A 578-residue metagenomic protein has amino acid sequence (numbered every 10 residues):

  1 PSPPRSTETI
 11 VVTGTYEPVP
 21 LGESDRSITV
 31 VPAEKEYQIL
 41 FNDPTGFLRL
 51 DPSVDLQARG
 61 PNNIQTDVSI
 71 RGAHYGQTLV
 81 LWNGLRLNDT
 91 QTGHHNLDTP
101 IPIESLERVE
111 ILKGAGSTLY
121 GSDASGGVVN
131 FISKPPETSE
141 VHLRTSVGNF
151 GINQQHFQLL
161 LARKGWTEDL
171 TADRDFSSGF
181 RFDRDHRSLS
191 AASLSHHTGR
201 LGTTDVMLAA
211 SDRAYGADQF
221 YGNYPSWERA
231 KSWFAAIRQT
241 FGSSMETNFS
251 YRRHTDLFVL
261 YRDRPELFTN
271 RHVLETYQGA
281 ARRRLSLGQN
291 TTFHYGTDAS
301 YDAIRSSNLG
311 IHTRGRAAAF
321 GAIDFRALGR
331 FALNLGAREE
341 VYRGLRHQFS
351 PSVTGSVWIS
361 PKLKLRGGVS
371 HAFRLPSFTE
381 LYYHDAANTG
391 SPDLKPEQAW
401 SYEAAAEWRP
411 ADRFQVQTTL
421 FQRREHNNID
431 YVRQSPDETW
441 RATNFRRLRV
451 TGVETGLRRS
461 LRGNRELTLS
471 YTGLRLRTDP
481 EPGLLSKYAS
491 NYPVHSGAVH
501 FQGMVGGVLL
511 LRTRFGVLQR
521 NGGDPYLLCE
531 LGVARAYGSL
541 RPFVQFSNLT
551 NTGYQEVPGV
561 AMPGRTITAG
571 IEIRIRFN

Functional and structural regions predicted by a protein language model:
E8-P44, D67, Y75: N-terminal periplasmic "start-of-domain" segments of outer-membrane beta-barrel proteins
T45, R49-L85, D89, E107: Extracytoplasmic beta-strand/coil segments of soluble accessory domains associated with Gram-negative outer-membrane
R86-K113, F131-K134: Short acidic/polar hinge/loop motifs at secondary-structure boundaries that mediate gating or recognition
G116, V128, S133-L161, T171-A172 (+1 more regions): Short strand-turn segments of transmembrane beta-barrel domains in outer membranes, especially the first one or two
S177-S190, H197, L201-T276, N388: Flexible loop and strand-edge segments within Gram-negative outer membrane beta-barrel domains
H196-G199, Y488-N578: Conserved C-terminal beta-signal and adjacent last beta-strands/turns of outer-membrane beta-barrel proteins
Y221-G242, H272-L274, W358, H371-H426 (+3 more regions): Outer-membrane beta-barrel signature, preferentially recognizing the C-terminal barrel domain of Gram-negative
Q289, H294, L328, Q422-R424 (+1 more regions): Gram-negative outer-membrane beta-barrel transporters
